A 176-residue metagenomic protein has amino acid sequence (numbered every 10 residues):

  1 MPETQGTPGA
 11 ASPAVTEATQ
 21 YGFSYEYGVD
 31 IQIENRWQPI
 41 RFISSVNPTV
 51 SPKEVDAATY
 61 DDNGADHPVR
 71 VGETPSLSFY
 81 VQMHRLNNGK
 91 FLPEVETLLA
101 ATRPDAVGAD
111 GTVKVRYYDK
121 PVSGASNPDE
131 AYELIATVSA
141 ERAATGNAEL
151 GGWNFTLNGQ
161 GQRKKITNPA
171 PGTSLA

Functional and structural regions predicted by a protein language model:
M1-V15, L150-A176: Protruding loop/beta-arch "assembly-hinge" segments enriched in small, turn-prone residues
P2-L86, I135-L150: Solvent-exposed edge beta-strands and adjacent loop segments that serve as assembly or binding interfaces
A10-Y27, A57, F91-P104, N154-R163: Short N-terminal helix-initiation segments at or just after the protein's N-terminus
I40, D105, V122, A170-G172: Generic low-complexity segments that are intrinsically disordered, proline-rich and/or Lys/Arg-biased
S44-P48, V115-I166: Short beta-strand and beta-hairpin "edge-sheet" elements
V55, L77, A106-A109, T145 (+1 more regions): Short, surface-exposed, polar/charged, turn-prone segments marking secondary-structure boundaries
H84-F91, R163-T167: Short, cysteine-centered beta-strand-loop-beta hairpins and adjacent loop/turn segments enriched in charged/polar
K90-Y132: Short, acidic/charged, Gly/Pro-enriched secondary-structure junctions
